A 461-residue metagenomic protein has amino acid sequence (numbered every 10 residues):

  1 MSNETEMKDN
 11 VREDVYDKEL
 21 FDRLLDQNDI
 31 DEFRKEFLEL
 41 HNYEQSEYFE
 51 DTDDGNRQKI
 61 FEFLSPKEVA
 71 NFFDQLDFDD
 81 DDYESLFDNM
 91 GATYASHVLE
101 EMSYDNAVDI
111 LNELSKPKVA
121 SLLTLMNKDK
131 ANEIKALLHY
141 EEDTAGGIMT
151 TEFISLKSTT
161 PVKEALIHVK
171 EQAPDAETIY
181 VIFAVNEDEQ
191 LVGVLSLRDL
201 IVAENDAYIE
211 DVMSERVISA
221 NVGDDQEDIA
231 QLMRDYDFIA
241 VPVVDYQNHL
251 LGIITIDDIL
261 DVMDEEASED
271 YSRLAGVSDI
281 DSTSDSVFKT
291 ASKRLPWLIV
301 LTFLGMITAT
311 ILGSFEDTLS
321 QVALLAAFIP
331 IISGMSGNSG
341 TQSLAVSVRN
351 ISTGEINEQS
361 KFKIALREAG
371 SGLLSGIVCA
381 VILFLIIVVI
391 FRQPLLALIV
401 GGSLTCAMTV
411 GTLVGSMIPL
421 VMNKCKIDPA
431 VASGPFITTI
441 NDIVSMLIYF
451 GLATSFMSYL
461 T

Functional and structural regions predicted by a protein language model:
M1-V277: Hydrophobic packing positions in regular secondary-structure scaffolds
E266-L413, M417-V431, P435-I440, I448-T461: Alpha-helical transmembrane segments and their membrane-interface boundaries that form or gate the permeation pathway
